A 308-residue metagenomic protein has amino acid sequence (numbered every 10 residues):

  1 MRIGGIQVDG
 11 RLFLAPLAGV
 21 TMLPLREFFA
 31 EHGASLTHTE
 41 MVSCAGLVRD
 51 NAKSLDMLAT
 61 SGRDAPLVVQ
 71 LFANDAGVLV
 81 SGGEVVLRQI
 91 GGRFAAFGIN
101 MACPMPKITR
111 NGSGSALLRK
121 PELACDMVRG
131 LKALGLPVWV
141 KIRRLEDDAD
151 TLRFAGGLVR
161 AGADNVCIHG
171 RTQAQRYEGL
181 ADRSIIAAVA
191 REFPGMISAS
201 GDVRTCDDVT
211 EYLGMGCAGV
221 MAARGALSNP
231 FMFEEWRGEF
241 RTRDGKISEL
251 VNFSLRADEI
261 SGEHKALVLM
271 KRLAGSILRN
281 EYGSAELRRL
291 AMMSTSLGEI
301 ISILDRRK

Functional and structural regions predicted by a protein language model:
M1-F13, V48-P66, C103-P104, I108-S113 (+2 more regions): N-terminal small/glycine-rich loop or linker at the start of catalytic domains across soluble metabolic enzymes
M1-G4, V8, L12, A18 (+5 more regions): Alpha/beta catalytic cores of nucleotide-metabolism and tRNA/nucleoside-modifying enzymes
R2, L17-G92: Glycine-rich, positively charged N-terminal anion/phosphate-binding segment
G10-V20, L67-L79, L117, W139-T151: Active-site mouth loops of central-metabolism enzymes
L12-P16, T37-T39, L67-L71, F97-I99 (+4 more regions): Hydrophobic faces of well-ordered beta-strands that scaffold small-molecule active sites in alpha/beta enzyme cores
L17-G19, V42-C44, F72-N74, A102-P104 (+4 more regions): Active-site beta-loop-alpha junctions enriched in small/polar residues
L47-D50, R176, N229-W236: Short, charged, surface-exposed secondary-structure boundary motifs
S81-S113, P121-G195: Alpha/beta enzyme core
